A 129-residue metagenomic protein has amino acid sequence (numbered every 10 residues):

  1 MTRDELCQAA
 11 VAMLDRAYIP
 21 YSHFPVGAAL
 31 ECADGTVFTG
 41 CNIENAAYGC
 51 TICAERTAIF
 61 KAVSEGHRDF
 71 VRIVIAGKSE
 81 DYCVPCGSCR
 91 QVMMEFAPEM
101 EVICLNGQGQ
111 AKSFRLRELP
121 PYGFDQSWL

Functional and structural regions predicted by a protein language model:
T2-R16, H67-L129: C-terminal binding/interaction regions
I19-S22: Short loop/turn motifs at secondary-structure junctions and domain boundaries
P25-C32: Short beta-strand scaffold segments in enzyme catalytic cores
N42-T57: Compact, glycine-rich, soluble single-domain proteins
A54-V74: Short, solvent-exposed cationic patches
